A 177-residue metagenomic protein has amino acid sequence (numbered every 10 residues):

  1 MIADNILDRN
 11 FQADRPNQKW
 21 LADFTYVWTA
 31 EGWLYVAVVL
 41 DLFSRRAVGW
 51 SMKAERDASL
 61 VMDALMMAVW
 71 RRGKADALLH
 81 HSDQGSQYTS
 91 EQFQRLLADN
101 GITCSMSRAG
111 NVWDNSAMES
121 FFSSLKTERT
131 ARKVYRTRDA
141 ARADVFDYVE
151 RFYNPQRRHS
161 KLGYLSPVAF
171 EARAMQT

Functional and structural regions predicted by a protein language model:
M1-T177: Charged DNA-binding/catalytic regions of mobile-element recombinases
